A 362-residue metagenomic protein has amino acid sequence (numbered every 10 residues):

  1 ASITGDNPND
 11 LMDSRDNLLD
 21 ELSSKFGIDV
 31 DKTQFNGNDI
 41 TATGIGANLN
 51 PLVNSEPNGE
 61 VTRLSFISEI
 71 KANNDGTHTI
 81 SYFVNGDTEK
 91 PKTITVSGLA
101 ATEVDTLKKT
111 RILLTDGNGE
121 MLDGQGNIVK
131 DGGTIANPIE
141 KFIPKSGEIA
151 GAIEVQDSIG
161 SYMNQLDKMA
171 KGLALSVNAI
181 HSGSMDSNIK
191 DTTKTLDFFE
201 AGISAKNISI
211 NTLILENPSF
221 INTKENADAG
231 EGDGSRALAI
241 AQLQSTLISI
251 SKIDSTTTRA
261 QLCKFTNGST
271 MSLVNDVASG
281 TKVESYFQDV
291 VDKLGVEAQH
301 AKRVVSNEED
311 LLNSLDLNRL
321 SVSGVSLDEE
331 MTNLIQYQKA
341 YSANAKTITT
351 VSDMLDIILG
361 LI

Functional and structural regions predicted by a protein language model:
A1-I362: Structural signature of extracellular appendage/secretion-system components
